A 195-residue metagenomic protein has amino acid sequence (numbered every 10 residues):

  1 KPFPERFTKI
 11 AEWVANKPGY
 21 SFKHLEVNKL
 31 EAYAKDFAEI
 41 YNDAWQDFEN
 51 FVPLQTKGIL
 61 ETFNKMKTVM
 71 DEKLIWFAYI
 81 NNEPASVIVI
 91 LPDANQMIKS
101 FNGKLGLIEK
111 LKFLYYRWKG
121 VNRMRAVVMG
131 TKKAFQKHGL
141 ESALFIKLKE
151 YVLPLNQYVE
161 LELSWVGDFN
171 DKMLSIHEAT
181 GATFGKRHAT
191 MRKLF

Functional and structural regions predicted by a protein language model:
K1, D93-I98, F135, N170-D171: Flexible glycine/acidic-rich beta-alpha junction loops that bind and position SAM and/or redox cofactors in anaerobic
K1-H24, A189-F195: Acyl-donor-binding surface of acyltransferase catalytic domains
H24-T131: A conserved beta-strand-loop-helix scaffold within acyl/acetyltransferase catalytic domains
R123-M124, V152-G167: Conserved GNAT acetyl-CoA-binding A-motif
R123-T131, Q136-V152, A179: Conserved acetyl-CoA-binding loop-helix of GNAT-fold acetyltransferases
T131-Q136, E162-M173: Conserved beta-strand-loop-alpha-helix junction that forms the acyl-donor binding cleft
L163, R187-A189: Long, positively charged, glycine-interspersed low-complexity recognition regions
I176-R187: Conserved acetyl-CoA-binding loop of GNAT-fold acetyltransferases
